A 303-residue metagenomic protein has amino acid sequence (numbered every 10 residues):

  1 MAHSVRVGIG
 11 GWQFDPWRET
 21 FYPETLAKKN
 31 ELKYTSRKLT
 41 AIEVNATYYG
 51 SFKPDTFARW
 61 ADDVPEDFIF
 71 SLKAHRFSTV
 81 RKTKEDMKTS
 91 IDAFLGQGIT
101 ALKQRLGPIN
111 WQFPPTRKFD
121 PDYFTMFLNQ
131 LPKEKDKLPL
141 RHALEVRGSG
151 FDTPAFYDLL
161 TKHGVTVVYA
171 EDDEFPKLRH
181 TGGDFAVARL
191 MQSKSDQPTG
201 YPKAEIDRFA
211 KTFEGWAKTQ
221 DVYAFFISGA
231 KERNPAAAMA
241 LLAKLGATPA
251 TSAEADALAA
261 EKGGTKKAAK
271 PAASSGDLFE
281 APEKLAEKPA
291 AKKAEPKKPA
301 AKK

Functional and structural regions predicted by a protein language model:
M1-K303: Residues lining hydrophobic/aromatic ligand-binding pockets adjacent to catalytic sites
